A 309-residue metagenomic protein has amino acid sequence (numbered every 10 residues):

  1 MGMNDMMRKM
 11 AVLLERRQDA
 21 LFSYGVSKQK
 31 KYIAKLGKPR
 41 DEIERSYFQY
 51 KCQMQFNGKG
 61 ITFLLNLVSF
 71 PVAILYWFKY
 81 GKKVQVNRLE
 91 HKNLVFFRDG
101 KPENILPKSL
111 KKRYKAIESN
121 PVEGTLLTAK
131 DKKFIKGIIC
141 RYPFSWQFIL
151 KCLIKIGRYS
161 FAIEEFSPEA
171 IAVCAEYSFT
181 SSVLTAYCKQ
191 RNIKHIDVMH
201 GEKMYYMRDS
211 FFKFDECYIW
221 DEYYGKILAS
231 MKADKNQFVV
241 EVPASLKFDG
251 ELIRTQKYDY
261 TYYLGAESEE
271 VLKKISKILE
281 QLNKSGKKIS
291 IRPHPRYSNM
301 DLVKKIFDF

Functional and structural regions predicted by a protein language model:
M1-F309: Catalytic-core helical/loop segments in enzymes performing group transfer/polymerization on anionic/lipid-linked
